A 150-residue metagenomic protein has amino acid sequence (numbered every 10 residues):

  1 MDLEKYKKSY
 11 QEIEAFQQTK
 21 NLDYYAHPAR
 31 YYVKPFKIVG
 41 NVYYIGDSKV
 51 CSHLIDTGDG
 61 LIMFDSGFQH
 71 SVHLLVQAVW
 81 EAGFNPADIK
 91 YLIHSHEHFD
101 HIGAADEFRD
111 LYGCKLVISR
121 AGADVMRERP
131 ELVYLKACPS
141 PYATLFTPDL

Functional and structural regions predicted by a protein language model:
M1-P28: Accessory terminal helices/loops
M1-Y6, V33-V39, H96: Short N-terminal helix-initiation segments at or just after the protein's N-terminus
Y10, Q17-K20, K49-C51, H70 (+1 more regions): Residue-level detector of flexible, active-site-proximal loop/helix-junction positions within diverse enzyme catalytic
Q18, D59-L61, K90: A short, structure-level motif marking secondary-structure boundaries and short turns
N21-Y24, A29-Y32, V39-V42, I102 (+1 more regions): Intrinsically disordered, low-complexity segments enriched in polar/charged residues with Gly/Pro, especially when
L22, M63-F64, I93-H94: A generic structural signal for short
P28-A82, P86: Conserved beta-strand hairpin/beta-sheet module of binuclear metal-dependent hydrolase folds, prominently
V42, H70-H73, W80-L150: Active-site HxH/HxHxD metal-binding segment of metal-dependent hydrolases
